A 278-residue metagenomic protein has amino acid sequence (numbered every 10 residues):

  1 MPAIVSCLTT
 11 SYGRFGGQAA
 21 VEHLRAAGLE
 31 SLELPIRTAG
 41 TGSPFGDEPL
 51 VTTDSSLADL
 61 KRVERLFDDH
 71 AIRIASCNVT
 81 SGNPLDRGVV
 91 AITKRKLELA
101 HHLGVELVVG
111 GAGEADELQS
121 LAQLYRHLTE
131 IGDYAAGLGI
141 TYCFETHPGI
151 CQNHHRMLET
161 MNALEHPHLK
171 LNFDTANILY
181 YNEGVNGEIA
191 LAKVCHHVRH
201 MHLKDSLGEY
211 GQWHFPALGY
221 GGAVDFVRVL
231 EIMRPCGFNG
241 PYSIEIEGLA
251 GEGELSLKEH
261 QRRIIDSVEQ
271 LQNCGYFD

Functional and structural regions predicted by a protein language model:
A3-V5, V21, L32, A100-H102 (+3 more regions): Acidic/histidine-rich catalytic cores of soluble enzymes
L8-Y12, P35-A39, V79-G82, A112-A115 (+4 more regions): Active-site beta-loop-alpha junctions enriched in small/polar residues
Y12, S243-R262: A short, acidic, flexible beta-alpha connecting loop/helix-capping segment that sits on the rim of active
Q18-A19, R25, L60-I74, V79-L171 (+2 more regions): Active-site acidic/histidine proton-transfer and metal-coordination neighborhood in alpha/beta enzyme cores
L29, V105, V198, F238-N239: A structural motif
P35-R62, A115: Glycine-rich, proline-tolerant flexible connector loops at the mouths of alpha/beta enzymes
T41-G46, N83-L85, E114-Q119, Y180-N182 (+2 more regions): A short acidic, helix-capping loop that chelates divalent metal ions and anchors anionic groups
S256-D278: C-terminal helical cap(s) of enzyme catalytic domains, especially alpha/beta-barrels
